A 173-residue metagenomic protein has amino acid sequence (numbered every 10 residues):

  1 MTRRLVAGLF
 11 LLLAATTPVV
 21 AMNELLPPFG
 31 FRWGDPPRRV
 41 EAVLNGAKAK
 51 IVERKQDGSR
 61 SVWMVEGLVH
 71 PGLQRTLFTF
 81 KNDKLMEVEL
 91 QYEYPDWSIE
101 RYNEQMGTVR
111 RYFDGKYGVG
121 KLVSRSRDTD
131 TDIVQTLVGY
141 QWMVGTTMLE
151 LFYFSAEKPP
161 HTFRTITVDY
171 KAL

Functional and structural regions predicted by a protein language model:
M1-A7: Bacterial N-terminal signal peptides that target proteins for export
R4, P18-V19: Serine/threonine-rich, low-complexity intrinsically disordered segments
A7-G8, K121: N-terminal leader/targeting segments
G8, V69-G72, I133-Q135: Short solvent-exposed loop/turn micro-motifs enriched in small/polar/acidic residues
G8-T16: Bacterial N-terminal signal peptides
A21-G58, Y92-L173: Non-cytosolic coordination micro-motifs
W63-G107: Mid-chain, structured segments of secreted extracytoplasmic proteins
